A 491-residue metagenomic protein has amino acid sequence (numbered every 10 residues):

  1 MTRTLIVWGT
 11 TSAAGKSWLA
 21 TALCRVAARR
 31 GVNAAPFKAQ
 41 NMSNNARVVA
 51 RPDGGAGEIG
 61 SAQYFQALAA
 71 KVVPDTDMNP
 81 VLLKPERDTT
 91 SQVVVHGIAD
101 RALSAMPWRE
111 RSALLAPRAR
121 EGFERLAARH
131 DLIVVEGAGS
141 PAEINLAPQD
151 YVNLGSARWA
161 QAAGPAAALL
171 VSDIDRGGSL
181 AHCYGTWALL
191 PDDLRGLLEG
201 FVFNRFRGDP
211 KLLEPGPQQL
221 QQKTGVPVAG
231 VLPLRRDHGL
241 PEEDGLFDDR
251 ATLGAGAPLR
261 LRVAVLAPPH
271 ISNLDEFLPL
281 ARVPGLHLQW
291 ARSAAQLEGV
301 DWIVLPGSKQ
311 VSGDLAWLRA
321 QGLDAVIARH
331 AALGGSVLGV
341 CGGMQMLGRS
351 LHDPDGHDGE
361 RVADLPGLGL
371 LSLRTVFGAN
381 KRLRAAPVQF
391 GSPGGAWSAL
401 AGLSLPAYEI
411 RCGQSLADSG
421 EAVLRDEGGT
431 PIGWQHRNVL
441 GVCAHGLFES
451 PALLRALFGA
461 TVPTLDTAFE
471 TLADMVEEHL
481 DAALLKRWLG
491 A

Functional and structural regions predicted by a protein language model:
T2-R329, S336, A379, G394-A491: Flexible phosphate-sensing "switch/lid" loops adjacent to ATP/NTP-binding sites across phosphate-transfer
H330-L333, R349: Active-site C-terminal subdomain of aminotransferase-like
C341: Catalytic nucleophile serine of serine hydrolases, specifically the conserved "nucleophile elbow" pentapeptide
G348-L403: A conserved active-site-flanking secondary-structure segment within enzyme catalytic domains
